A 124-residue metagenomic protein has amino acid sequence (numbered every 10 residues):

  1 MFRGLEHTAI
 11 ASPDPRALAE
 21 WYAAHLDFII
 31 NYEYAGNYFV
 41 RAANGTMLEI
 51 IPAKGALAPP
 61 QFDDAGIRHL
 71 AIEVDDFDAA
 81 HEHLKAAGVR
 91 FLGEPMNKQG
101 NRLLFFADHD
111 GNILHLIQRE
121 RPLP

Functional and structural regions predicted by a protein language model:
M1-A17, I67-I72, E120-P124: N-terminal beta-strand motif that seeds the catalytic metal site of vicinal oxygen chelate
G4, Y34, G66, G100: Exposed loop/turn and edge beta-strand positions of beta-sandwich/beta-sheet ligand-binding modules
A17, F77-H81: Short, conserved charged micro-motifs
L18-H25, L84, G111: Conserved active-site tyrosine of GNAT-family acetyltransferases
A24-N31, G88-R90: Conserved acetyl-CoA-binding loop of GNAT-fold acetyltransferases
I29-F62, I113-R119: Conserved short beta-strand elements that form part of the metal-binding/catalytic scaffold of enzyme active sites
F39, H81-P124: Vicinal oxygen chelate
